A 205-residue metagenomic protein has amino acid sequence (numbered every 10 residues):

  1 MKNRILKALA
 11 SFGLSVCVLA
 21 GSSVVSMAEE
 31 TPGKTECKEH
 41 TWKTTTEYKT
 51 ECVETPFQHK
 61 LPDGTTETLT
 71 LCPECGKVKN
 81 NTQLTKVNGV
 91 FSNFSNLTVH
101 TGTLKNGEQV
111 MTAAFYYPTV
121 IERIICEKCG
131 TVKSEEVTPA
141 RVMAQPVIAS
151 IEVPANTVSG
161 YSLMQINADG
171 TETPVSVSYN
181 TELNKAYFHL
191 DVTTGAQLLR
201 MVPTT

Functional and structural regions predicted by a protein language model:
M1-L9: Bacterial Sec-dependent N-terminal signal peptides
S11-G21: Bacterial N-terminal signal peptides
L19-P32: Sec-dependent signal peptide cleavage junction
H40, P62-G64, C75, Q83 (+1 more regions): Short Cys/His-rich metal-coordination motifs, predominantly Zn2+-binding knuckles/fingers
C72, C126: Short cysteine-rich clusters marking metal-coordination/redox-active sites
K79, K133: Cys/His-rich microdomains that often coordinate metals
N93-N96, T101-F115, G130, T138-Y161 (+1 more regions): Proteolytic processing hotspots in large secreted/extracellular or virion-associated proteins and select intracellular
V142-M143, I166-T205: Proteolytic cleavage junctions
